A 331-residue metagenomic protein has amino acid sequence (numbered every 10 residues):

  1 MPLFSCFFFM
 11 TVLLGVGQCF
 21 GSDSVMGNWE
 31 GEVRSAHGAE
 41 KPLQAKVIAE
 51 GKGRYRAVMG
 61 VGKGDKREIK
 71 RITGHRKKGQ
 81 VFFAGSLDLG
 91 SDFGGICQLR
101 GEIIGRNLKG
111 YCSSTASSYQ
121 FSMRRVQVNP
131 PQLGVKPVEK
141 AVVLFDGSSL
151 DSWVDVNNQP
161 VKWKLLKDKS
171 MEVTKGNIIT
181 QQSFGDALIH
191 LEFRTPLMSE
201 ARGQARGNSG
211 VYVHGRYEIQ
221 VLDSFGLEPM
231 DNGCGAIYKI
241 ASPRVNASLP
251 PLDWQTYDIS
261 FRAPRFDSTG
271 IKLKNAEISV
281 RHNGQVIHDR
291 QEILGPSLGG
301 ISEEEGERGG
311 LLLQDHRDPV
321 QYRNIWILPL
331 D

Functional and structural regions predicted by a protein language model:
S5-G15: Bacterial N-terminal signal peptides
G17-G21: Boundary at the C-terminal end of the N-terminal hydrophobic targeting segment
D23-D331: Carbohydrate-interacting regions of secretory-pathway proteins
